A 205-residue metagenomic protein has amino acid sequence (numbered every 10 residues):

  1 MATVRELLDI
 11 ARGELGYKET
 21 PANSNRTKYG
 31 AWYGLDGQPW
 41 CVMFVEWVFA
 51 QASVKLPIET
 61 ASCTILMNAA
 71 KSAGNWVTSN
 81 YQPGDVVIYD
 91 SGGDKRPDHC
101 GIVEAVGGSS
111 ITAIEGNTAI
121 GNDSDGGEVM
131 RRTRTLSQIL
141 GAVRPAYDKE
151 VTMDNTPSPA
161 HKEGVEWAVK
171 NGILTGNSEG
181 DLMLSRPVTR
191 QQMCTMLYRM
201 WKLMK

Functional and structural regions predicted by a protein language model:
M1-N23, S110, E128-E150: Intrinsically disordered, low-complexity, Pro/Ser/Thr/Asn/Gly/Ala-rich spacer/linker segments adjacent to signal
M1-V54, N171-I173: N-terminal capping segments
V4, L8, G34-V42, N80 (+4 more regions): Solvent-exposed, acidic/flexible segments
L8, V54-G121: ...with weaker cross-activation on analogous glycine-rich loops/strands in unrelated enzymes
A11-E19, F49-L56, S91, E115 (+3 more regions): Sec/Tat-exported extracytoplasmic proteins
P21-L35, D125-R131, S178-R186: Short, polar loop/linker segments at the starts of domains and inter-domain junctions
V42-W47, V151-K205: Short, solvent-exposed alpha-helical surface patches in non-cytosolic proteins
